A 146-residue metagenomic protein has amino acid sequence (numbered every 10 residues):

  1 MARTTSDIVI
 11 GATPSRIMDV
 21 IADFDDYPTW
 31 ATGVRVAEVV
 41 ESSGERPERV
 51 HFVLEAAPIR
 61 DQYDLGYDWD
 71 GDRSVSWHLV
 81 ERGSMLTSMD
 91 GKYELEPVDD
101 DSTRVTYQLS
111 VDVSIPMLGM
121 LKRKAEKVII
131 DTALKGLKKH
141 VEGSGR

Functional and structural regions predicted by a protein language model:
M1, T32, I59-R60, L86-S88: Short solvent-exposed loop/turn micro-motifs enriched in small/polar/acidic residues
M1-R46, T132, G136, R146: Hydrophobic ligand-binding cavity/cleft-lining segments
A2, A12, F52, V80 (+1 more regions): Residue-level detector of alpha-helix boundaries and kinks
R3-D7, P47-R49, Q62-D64, S74 (+2 more regions): Intrinsic-disorder/low-complexity, polar/charged segments enriched in Ser/Thr/Lys/Arg/Asp/Glu/Gln
I10-A12, L54-P58, W69-G71, G83 (+2 more regions): Beta-strand elements of well-folded, non-transmembrane domains
T13, S42-E45, D72, V98-S102: Short strand-connecting beta-turns/loops that link adjacent beta-strands
E38-S84, T132-R146: Glycine-rich portal/gate segments that line the openings of hydrophobic small-molecule binding cavities
V80-T132: Beta-strand/loop substructures that line and gate deep hydrophobic ligand-binding cavities in soluble
